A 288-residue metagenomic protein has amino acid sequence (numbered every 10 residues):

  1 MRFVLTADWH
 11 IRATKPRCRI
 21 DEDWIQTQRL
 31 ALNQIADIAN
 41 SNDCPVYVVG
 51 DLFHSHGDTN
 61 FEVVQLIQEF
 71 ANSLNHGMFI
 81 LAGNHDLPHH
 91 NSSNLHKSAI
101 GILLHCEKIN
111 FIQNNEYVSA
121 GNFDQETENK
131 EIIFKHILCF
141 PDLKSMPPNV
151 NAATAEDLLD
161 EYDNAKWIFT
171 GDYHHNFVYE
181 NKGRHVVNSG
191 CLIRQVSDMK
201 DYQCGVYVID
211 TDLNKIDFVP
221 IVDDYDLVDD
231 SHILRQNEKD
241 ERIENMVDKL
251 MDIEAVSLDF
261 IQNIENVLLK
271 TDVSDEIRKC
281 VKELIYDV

Functional and structural regions predicted by a protein language model:
M1-V4, N115-A120, Q125-I137, K182-H185 (+1 more regions): Beta-strand-turn-beta hairpins that frame and shape the catalytic cleft of phosphate-ester-processing enzymes
L5-A7, V46-D51, G77-H85, F111-N114 (+3 more regions): Active-site neighborhood of phospho(di)ester-bond hydrolases with catalytic His/Asp-centered motifs
W9, R17-N114: Core catalytic region of metal-dependent phosphoesterases/phosphodiesterases, especially metallo-beta-lactamase-like
H10-A13, H54-G57, L81-L95, Q125-E126 (+3 more regions): Active-site environment of divalent metal-dependent phosphoester hydrolases
Q26, V187-L250: Binuclear metal-dependent phosphoesterase catalytic core
F123-A165: Active-site-proximal segments of metal-dependent phosphoesterases and phosphodiesterases across multiple
N149-I216: Conserved beta-sheet core of the metallophosphoesterase superfamily
I216, D224-V288: Non-catalytic terminal accessory segments
